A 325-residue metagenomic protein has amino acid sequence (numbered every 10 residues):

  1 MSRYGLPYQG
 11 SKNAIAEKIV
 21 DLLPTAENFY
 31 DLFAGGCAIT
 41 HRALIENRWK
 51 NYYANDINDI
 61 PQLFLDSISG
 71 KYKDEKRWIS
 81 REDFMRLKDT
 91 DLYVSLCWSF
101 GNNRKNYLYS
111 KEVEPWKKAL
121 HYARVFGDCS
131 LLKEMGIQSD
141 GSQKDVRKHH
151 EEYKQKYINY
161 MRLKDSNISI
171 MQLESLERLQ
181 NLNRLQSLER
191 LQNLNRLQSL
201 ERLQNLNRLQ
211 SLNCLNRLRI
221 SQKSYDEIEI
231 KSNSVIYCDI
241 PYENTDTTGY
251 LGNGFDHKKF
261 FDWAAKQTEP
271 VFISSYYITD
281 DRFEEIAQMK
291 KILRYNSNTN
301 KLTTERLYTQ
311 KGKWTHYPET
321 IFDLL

Functional and structural regions predicted by a protein language model:
M1-R42, E46-N47: S-adenosyl-L-methionine
L6-A14, R219, Y250-F255: Conserved phosphate-coordination/catalytic loops
I19, F29-A43, A54-D59, Y93-N106 (+3 more regions): Conserved proline-anchored active-site loop of SAM-dependent methyltransferases that bridges a beta-strand
A26-E27, W49, S232-N233, Q267-T268: Short, well-ordered alpha-helix to beta-strand connector turns
E46, K50-L215: Class I S-adenosyl-L-methionine-dependent methyltransferase module
W49-Y52, Y72-K73, N233-I236, D281-N296: Active-site regions of enzymes building and remodeling cell-envelope glycoconjugates
S199, Q204-Y237: A mid-sequence, solvent-exposed acidic-amphipathic segment
E243-N244, Y250-L325: Long, positively charged, glycine-interspersed low-complexity recognition regions
